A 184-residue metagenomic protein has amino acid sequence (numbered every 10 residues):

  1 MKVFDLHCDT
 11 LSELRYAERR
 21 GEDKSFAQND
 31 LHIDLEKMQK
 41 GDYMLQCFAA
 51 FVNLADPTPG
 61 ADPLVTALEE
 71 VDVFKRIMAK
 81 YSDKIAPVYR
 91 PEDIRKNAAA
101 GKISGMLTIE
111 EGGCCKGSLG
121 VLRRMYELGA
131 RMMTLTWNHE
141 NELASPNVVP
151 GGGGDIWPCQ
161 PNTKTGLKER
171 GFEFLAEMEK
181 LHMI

Functional and structural regions predicted by a protein language model:
M1-P161, T165, E173: N-terminal hydrophobic targeting/anchoring segments and the immediately downstream early-domain regions of hydrolases
F172-I184: Substrate-binding cleft of carbohydrate-active enzyme catalytic domains
